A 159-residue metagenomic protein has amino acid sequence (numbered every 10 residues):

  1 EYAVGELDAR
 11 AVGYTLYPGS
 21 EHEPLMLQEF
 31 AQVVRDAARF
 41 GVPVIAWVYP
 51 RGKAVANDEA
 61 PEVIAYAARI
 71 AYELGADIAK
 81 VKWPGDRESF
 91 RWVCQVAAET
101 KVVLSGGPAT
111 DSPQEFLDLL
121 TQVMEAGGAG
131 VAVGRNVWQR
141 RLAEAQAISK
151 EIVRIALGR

Functional and structural regions predicted by a protein language model:
E1-V102, T110-G130, I155-R159: Alpha/beta enzyme core
S105-P108, N136: Short, loop-centered acidic/histidine patches that primarily coordinate divalent metals
M124-A126, W138-R159: C-terminal helical cap(s) of enzyme catalytic domains, especially alpha/beta-barrels
V131-W138: Short acidic/histidine-rich active-site segments
